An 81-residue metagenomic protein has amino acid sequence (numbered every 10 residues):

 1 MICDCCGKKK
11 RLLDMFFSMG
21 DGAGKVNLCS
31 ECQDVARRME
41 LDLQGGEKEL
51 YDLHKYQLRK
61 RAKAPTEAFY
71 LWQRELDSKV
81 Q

Functional and structural regions predicted by a protein language model:
C3-C6, C29-C32: Short cysteine-rich clusters marking metal-coordination/redox-active sites
K8-K10, K79: Intrinsically disordered, low-complexity polyampholyte segments enriched for Lys and acidic residues
K10-R11, A36: Cys/His-rich microdomains that often coordinate metals
L12-L13, P65: N-terminal leader/targeting signatures
L13-F16, M39-L41: Short Cys/His-rich "knuckle" micro-motifs
D14-V26: Short linker/helix segments within small regulatory modules
S30-D42: Short Cys/His-centered divalent metal-binding micro-motifs
E40-Q81: Short, intrinsically disordered terminal segments enriched in charged and Pro/Gly residues
